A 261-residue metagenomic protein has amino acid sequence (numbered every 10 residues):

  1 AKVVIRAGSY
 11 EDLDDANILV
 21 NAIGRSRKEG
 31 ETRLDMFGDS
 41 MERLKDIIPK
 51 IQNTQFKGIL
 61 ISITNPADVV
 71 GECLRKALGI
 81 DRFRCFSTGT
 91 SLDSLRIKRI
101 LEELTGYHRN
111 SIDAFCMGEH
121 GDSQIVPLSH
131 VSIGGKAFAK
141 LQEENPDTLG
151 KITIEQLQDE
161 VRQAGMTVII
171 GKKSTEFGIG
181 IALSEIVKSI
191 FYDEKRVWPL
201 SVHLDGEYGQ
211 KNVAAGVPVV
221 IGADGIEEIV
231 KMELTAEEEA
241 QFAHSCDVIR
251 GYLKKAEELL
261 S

Functional and structural regions predicted by a protein language model:
A1-N17, E31, R250-E258: Conserved N-terminal Rossmann-fold NAD(P) cofactor-binding segment
R6-G8, N21, S40: Glycine-rich oxoanion-binding loops at beta->alpha junctions
A7-S9, S87, C116: Structural signal for conserved beta-strand scaffold positions within catalytic alpha/beta enzyme cores
V20-N21, S62: Redox-cofactor binding/interface segments in oxidoreductases and associated redox assembly factors
I23-R25: Conserved NAD(P)H cofactor-binding loop of Rossmann-fold oxidoreductase domains
G30-L34, K231-M232: Short acidic, glycine/proline-rich loop/turn micro-motifs
T32-R99: Rossmann-like NAD(P)(H) cofactor-binding subdomain of soluble oxidoreductases
L78-R84, D93-S261: C-terminal substrate-binding/catalytic lobe of Rossmann-fold NAD(P)-dependent dehydrogenases
